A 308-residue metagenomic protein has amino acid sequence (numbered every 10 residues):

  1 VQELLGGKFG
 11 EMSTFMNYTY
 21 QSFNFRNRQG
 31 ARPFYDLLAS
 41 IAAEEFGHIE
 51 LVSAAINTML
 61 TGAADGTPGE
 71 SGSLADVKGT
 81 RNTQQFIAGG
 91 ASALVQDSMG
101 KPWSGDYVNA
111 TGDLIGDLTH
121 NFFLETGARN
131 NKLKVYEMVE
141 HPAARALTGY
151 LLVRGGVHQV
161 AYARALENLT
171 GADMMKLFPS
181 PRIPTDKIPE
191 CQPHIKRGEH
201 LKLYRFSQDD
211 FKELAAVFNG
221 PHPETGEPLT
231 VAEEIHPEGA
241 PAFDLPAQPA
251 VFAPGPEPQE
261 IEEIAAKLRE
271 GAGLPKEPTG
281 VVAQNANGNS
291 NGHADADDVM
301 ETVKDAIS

Functional and structural regions predicted by a protein language model:
V1-G288, G292-I307: Non-heme di-metal
